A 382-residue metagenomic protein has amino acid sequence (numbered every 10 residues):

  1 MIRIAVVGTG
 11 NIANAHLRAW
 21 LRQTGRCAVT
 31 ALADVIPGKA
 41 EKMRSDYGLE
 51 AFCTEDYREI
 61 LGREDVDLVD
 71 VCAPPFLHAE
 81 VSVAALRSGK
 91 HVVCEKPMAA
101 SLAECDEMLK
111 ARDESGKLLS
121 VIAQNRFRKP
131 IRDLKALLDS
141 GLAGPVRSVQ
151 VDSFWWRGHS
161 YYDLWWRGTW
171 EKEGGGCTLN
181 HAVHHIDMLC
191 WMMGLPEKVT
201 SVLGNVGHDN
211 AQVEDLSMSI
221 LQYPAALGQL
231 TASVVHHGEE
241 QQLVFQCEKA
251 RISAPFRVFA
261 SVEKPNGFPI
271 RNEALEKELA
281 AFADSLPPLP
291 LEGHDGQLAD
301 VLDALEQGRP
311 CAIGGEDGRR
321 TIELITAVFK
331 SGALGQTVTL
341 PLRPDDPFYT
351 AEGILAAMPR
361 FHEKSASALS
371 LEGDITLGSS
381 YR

Functional and structural regions predicted by a protein language model:
M1-Y47, Y381: N-terminal Rossmann-like dinucleotide-binding module
H16, D46-K110: Beta-loop-alpha module in the N-terminal Rossmann-like domain of NAD(P)-dependent dehydrogenases, especially those
C94, L119-V121, A254: Hydrophobic residues in well-ordered beta-strands that form the structural core
L118, N125-A211, G335: Predominantly a Rossmann-like dinucleotide-binding segment in NAD(P)-dependent oxidoreductases
V183, H208, T231-E239: Glycine-rich phosphate/pyrophosphate-binding beta-alpha loops
S219-A225, F245-C247: Active-site beta-strand termini and strand-to-loop segments that position acidic
Q242-E316, V338, P344-R382: C-terminal glycine/acidic-rich active-site capping loop/insertion
